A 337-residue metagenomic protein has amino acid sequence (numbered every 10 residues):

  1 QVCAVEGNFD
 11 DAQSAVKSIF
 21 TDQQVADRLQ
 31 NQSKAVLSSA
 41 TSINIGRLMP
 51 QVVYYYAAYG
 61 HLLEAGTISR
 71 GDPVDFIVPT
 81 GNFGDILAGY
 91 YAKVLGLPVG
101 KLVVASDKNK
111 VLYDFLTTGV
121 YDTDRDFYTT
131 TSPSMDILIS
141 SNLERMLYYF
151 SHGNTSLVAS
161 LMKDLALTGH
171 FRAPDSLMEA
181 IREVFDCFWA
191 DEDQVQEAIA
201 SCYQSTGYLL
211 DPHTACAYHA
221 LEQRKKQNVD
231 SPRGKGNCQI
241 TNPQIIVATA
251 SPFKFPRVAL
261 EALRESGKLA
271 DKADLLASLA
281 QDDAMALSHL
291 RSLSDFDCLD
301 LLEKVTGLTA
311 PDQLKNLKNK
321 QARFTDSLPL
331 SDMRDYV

Functional and structural regions predicted by a protein language model:
Q1-V337: PLP-dependent amino-acid enzyme catalytic core
